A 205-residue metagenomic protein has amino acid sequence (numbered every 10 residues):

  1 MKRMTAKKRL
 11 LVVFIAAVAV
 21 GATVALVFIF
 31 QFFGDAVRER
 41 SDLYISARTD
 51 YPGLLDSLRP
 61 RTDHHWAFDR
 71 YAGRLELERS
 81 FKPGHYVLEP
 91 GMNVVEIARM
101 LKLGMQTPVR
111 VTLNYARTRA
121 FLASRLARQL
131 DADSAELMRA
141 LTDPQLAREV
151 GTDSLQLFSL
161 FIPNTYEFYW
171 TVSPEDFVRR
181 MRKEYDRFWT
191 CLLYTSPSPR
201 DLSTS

Functional and structural regions predicted by a protein language model:
K2-S196, R200: Conserved catalytic or metal-liganding residues and their short signature motifs at active sites of enzymes
